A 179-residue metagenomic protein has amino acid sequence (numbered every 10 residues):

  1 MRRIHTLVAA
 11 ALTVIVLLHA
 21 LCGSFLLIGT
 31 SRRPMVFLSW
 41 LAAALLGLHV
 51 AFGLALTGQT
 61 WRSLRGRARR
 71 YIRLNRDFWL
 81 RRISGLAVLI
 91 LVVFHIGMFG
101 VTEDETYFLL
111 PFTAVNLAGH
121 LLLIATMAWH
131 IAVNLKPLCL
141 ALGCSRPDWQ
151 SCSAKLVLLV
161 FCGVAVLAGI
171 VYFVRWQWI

Functional and structural regions predicted by a protein language model:
M1-I179: Membrane-embedded alpha-helical bundles that constitute the cytochrome b-like, heme-associated redox core of multi-pass
